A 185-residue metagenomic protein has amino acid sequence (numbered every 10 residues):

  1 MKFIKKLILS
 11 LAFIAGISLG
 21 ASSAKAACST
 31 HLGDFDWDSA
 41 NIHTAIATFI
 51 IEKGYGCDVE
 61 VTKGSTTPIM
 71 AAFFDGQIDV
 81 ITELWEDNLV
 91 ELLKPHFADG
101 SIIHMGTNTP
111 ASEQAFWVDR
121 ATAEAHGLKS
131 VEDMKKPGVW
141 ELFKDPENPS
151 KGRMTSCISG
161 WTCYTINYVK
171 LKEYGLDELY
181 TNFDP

Functional and structural regions predicted by a protein language model:
M1-K6: Positively charged n-region of N-terminal signal peptides that target proteins for export
I8-S18: Bacterial N-terminal signal peptides
L19-A26: Sec/Tat signal peptide C-region and signal peptidase I cleavage site
A26-S39, C57-T62, S150-T155: Short, well-ordered beta-strand elements
W37-D38, D58-A72, Y180-P185: Short helix-initiation/N-cap motifs at beta->coil->alpha
T44, G64-G100: Pocket-flanking alpha-helical
A47-Y55, D133, G138-T181: Ligand-binding cleft/hinge of the Venus flytrap
S101-M154: A conserved helix-loop-strand patch within extracytoplasmic ligand-binding domains of the periplasmic binding
